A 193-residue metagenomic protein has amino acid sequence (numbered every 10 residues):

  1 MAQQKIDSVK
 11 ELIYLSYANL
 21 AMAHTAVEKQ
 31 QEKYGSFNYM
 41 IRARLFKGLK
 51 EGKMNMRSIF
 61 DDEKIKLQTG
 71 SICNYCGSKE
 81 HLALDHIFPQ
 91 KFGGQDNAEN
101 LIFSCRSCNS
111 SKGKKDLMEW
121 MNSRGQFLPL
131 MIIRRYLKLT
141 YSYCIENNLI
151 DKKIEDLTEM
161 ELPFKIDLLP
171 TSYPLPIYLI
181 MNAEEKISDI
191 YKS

Functional and structural regions predicted by a protein language model:
M1-G52, P174-S193: Nuclease and nuclease-like effector domains acting on nucleic acids or nucleotide cofactors
K5, E11-N19, F103, S110 (+1 more regions): A broadly tuned "polar low-complexity/structure-edge" signature
L12-L15, C73, M118, T171: Intrinsically disordered, low-complexity segments enriched in small/polar residues
L12-L15, L20, L82, L139-C144 (+1 more regions): Generic preference for hydrophobic/aromatic residues in regular secondary structure cores
N19, N38, N55, N74 (+5 more regions): Detector for Asparagine
M22-I72, M131-K138, S142-L149: Short, charged surface segments at domain edges that flank catalytic/cofactor-binding sites
I72-L128: Histidine-centered nuclease catalytic patch
S110-S193: A detector for short metal-coordination/catalytic motifs
